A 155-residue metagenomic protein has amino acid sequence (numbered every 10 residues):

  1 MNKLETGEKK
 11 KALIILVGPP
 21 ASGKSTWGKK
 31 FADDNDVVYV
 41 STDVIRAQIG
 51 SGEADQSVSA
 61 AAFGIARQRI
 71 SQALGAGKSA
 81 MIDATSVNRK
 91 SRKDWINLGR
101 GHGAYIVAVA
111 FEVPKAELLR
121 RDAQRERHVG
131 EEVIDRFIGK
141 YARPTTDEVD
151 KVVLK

Functional and structural regions predicted by a protein language model:
M1-V17, S22-K30, D34, V38 (+1 more regions): Conserved GTP-binding G-domain of TRAFAC-class P-loop NTPases and closely related GTPase folds
S22-G23, G64, K90: Residue-level recognition of alpha-helix initiation/capping sites
T26-K78, A116-L119: Conserved substrate/cofactor phosphate-moiety recognition/catalytic segment in nucleotide-dependent phosphotransferases
Q48, L74, S86-R127, R136 (+1 more regions): ATP-dependent NMP and nucleoside kinases share a basic, alpha-helical "lid"
Q56-F63, T85, R127, E131: Flexible, glycine- and charge-enriched loops at secondary-structure boundaries
G77, H102-V107, D147-V152: Short glycine-/polar-rich loops that comprise or flank the Walker A/P-loop and associated switch/sensor motifs
